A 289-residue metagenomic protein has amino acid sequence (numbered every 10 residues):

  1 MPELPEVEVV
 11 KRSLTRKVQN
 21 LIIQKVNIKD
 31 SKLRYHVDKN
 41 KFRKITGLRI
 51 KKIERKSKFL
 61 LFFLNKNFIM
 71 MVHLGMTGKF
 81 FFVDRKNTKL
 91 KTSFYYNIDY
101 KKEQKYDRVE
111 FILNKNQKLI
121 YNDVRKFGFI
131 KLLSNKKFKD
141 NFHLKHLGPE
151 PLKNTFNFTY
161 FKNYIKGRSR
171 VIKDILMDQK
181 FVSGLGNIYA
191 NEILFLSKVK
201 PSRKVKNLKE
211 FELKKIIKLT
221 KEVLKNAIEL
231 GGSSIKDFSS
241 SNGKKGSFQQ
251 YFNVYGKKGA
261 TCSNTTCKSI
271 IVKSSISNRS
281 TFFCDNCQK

Functional and structural regions predicted by a protein language model:
M1-K289: Structured catalytic/nucleic-acid-binding cores of DNA maintenance enzymes
